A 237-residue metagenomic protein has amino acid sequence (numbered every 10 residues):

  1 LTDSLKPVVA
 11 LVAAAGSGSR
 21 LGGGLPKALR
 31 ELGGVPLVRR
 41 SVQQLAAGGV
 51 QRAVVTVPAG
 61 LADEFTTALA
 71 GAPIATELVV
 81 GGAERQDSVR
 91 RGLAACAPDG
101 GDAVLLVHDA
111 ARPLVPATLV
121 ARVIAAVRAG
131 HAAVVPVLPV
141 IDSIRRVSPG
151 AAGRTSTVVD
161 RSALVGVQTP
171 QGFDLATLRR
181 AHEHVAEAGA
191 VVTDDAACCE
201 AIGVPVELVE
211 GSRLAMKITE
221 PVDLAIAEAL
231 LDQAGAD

Functional and structural regions predicted by a protein language model:
L1-V9, A152, D194-A196, R213-L214 (+1 more regions): SAM-dependent methyltransferases
T2-F65: N-terminal glycine-rich phosphate-binding loop and ensuing alpha1 helix
S4-L5, C96-A103, R128-G130: Glycine-rich phosphate-binding loop signature in dinucleotide/nucleotide-binding domains
V12, V38, G92, H108-D109 (+3 more regions): Residue-level signal for inorganic ion chemistry
G49-V54, T76, A132, E187 (+1 more regions): Short active-site oxyanion
A70-V104: Short phosphate-binding loop-to-helix
R85, A110-L114, D142: Acidic metal-phosphate-binding loop of nucleotide-sugar-dependent transferases
V115-E207: Conserved core of the sugar-phosphate nucleotidyltransferase
